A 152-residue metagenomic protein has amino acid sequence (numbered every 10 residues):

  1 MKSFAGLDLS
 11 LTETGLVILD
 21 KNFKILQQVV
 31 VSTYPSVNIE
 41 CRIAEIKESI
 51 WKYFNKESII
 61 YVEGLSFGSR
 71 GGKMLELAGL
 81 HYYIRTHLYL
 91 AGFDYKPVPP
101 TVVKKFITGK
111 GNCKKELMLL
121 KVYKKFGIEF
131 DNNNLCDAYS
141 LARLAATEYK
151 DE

Functional and structural regions predicted by a protein language model:
M1-E152: Phosphate- and other anionic-substrate recognition elements at nucleic-acid/protein interfaces
